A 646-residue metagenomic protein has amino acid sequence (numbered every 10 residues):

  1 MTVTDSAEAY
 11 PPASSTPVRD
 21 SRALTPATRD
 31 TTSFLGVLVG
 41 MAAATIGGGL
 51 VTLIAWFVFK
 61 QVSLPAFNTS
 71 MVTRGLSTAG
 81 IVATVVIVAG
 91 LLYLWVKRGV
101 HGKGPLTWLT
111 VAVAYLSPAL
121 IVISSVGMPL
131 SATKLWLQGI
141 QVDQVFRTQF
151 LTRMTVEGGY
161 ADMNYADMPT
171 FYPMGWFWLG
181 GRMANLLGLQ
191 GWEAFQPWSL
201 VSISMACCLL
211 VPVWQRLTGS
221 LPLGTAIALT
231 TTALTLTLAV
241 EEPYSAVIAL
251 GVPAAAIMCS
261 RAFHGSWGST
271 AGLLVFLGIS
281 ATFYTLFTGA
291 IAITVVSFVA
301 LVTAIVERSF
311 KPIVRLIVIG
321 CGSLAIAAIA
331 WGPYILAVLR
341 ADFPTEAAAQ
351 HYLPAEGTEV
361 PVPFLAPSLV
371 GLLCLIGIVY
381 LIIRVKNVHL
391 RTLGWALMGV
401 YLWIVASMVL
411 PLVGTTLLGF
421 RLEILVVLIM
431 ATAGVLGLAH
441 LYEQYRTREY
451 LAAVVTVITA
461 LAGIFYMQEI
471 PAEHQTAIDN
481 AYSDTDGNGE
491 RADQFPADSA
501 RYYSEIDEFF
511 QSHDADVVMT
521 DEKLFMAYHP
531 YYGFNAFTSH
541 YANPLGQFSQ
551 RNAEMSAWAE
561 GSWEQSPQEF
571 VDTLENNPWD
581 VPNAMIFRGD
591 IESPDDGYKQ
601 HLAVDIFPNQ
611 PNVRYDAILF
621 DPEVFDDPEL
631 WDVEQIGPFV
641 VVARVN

Functional and structural regions predicted by a protein language model:
M1-G49, V58-S131: Start-transfer (signal-anchor) and selected internal transmembrane alpha helices of multi-pass inner/ER membrane
R74-A79, G414-V454: Hydrophobic/aromatic-rich transmembrane helices and adjacent perimembrane loops
L116-I121, K386-P411, A460-L461: Transmembrane alpha-helix segments characteristic of polytopic inner-membrane glycan-assembly/cell-envelope
P118-V122, S199-A304: Membrane-embedded helix bundles of polyisoprenyl
S124-A249: Active-site lumenal/periplasmic loops and adjacent helix-entry segments of GT-C-fold, multi-pass membrane
M128, W136, D143, T235 (+2 more regions): Transmembrane catalytic cores of multi-pass membrane glycosyltransferases and polysaccharide-assembly enzymes
D167, A462-G561, F570-I618, V624-V645: Short periplasmic/luminal acceptor-recognition loop of GT-C membrane glycosyltransferases, typified by
L324, Y442-H474: Signature aromatic-anchored transmembrane alpha helix within multi-pass, membrane-resident enzymes that catalyze glycan
